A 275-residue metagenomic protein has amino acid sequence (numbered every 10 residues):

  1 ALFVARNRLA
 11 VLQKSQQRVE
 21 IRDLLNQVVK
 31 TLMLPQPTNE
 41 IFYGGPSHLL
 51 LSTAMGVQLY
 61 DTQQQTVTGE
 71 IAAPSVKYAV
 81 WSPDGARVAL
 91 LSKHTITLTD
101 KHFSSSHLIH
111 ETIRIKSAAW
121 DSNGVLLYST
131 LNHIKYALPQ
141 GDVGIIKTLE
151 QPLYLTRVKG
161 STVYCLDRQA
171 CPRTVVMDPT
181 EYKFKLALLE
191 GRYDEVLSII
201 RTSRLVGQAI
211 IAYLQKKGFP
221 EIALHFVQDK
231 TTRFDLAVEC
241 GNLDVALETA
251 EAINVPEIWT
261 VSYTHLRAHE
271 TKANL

Functional and structural regions predicted by a protein language model:
A1-G160, R168-D194, V206-A209, G218-P220: WD40-like beta-propeller blades
T264-A273: Conserved small/polar residues in nucleotide/adenosyl-binding loops
